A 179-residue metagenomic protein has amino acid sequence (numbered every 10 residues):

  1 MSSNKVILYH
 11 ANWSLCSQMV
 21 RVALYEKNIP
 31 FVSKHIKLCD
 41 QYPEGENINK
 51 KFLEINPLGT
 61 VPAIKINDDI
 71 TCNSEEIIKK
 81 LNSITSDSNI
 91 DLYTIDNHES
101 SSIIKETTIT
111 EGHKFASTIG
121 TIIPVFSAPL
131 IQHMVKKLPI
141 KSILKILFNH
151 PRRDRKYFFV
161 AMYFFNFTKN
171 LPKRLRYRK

Functional and structural regions predicted by a protein language model:
M1-R155: GST-like domain detector, emphasizing the conserved glutathione-binding G-site in the N-terminal thioredoxin-like
L144-K179: Alpha-helix-centered segments that form part of catalytic cores
